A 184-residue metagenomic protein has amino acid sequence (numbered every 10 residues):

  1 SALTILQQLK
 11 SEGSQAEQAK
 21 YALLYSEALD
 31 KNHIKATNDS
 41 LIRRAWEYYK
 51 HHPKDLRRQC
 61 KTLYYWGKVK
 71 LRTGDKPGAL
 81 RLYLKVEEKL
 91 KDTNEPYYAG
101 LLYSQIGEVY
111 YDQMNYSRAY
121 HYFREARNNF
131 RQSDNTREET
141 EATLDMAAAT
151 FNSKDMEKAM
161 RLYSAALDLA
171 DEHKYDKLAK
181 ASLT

Functional and structural regions predicted by a protein language model:
S1-T184: A "functional boundary" signal
